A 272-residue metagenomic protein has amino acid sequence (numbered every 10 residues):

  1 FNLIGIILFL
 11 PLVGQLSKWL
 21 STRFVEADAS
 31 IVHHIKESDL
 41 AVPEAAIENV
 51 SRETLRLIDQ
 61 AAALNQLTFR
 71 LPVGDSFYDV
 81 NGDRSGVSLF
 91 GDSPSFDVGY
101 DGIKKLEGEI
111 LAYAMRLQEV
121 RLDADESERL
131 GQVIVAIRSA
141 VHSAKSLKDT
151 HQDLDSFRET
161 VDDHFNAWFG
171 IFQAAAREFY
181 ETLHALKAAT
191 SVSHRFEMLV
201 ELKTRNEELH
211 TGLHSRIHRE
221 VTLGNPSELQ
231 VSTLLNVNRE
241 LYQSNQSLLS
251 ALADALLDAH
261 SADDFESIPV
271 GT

Functional and structural regions predicted by a protein language model:
L3-T272: Cytosolic, long alpha-helical scaffolding segments
